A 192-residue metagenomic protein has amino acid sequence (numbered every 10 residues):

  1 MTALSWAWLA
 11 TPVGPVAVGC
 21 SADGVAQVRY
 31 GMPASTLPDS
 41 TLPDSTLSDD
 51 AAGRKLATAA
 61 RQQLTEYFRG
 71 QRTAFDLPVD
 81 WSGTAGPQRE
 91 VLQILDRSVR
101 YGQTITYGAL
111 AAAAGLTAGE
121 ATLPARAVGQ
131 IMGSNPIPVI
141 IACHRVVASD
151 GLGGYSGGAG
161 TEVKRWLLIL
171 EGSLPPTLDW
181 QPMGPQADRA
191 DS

Functional and structural regions predicted by a protein language model:
M1-G119, E171-S192: Basic nucleic-acid-binding alpha-helical/helix-turn surface characteristic of O6-alkylguanine DNA
P87-V91, P124, V163: N-terminal positioning helix adjacent to the helix-turn-helix/winged-helix DNA-binding module
L95, L110-A111, V128, M132 (+1 more regions): Hydrophobic alpha-helical segments that mediate membrane insertion or helix-helix packing
G115-Q130: Short, positively charged loop/turn segments that connect secondary-structure elements
E120, G154-G160: Flexible, gly/pro- and Lys/Arg-enriched active-site loops
I131-S134, P138-I141: Major-groove DNA-recognition helix of helix-turn-helix-type DNA-binding domains
I140-S156: Charged low-complexity interaction tracts in eukaryotic proteins
G158-P175: A short, Lys/Arg-enriched interface patch at domain edges and termini
